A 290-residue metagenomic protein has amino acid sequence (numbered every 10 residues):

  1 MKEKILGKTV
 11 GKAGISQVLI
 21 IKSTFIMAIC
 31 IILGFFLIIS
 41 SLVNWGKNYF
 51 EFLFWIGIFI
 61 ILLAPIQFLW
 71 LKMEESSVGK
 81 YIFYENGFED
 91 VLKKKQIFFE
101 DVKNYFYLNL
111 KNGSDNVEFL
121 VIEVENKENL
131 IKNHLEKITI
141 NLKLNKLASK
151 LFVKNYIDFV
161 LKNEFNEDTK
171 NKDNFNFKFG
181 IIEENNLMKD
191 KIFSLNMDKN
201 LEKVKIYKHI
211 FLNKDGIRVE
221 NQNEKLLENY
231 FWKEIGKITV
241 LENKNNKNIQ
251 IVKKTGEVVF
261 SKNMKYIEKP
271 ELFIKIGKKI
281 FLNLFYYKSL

Functional and structural regions predicted by a protein language model:
M1-S40, N44-W45, E100-L195: N-terminal membrane-targeting/pre-transmembrane regions
I5, V10-K12, D90-L147, N200-K205 (+1 more regions): Non-transmembrane, membrane-adjacent beta-strand/coil modules in membrane-associated proteins and peripheral
F25-I26, L42-I60: Hydrophobic alpha-helical transmembrane segments
C30-L33, L53-L69: Canonical hydrophobic alpha-helical transmembrane segment
F36-G46, I66-M73, V252: Structural signature of transmembrane alpha-helix termini at the membrane-water interface
F68-D101, N186-N229: Conserved beta-hairpin
L135, K143-L144, D158, K178-E202 (+1 more regions): Non-catalytic membrane-recruitment/adaptor modules and adjacent regulatory linkers in eukaryotic signaling/cytoskeletal
